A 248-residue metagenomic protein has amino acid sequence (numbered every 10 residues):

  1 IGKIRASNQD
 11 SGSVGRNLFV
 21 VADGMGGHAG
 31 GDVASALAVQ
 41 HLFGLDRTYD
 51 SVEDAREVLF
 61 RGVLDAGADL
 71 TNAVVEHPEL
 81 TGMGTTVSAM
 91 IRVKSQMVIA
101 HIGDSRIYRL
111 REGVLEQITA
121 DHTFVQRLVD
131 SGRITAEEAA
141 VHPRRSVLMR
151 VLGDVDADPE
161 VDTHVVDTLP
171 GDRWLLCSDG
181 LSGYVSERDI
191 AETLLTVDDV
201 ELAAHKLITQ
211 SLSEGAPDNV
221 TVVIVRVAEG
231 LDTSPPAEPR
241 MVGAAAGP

Functional and structural regions predicted by a protein language model:
I1-P248: PP2C/PPM-type serine/threonine phosphatase catalytic domain
